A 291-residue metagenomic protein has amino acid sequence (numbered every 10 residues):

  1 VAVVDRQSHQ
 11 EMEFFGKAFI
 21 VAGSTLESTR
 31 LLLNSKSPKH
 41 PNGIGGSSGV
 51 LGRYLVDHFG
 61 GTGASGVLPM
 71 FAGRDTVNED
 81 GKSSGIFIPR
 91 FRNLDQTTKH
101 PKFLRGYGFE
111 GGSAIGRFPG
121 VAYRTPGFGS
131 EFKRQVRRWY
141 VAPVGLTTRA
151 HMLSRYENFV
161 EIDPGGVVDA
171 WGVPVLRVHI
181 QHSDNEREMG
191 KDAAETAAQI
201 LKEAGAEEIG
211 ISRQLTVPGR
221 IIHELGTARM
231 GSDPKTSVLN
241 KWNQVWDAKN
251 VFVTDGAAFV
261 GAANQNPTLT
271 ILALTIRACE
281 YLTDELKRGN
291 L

Functional and structural regions predicted by a protein language model:
A2-N78, D255, L274, E280-G289: Glycine-rich loop(s) and the adjacent beta-strand/alpha-helix scaffold that form part
M12, S35-K39, S47-Y54, R149-L291: C-terminal lid/capping helical subdomain adjacent to the catalytic/cofactor pocket in oxidative enzymes
L31-L32, S37-G43, D80-S83, F118-T125 (+4 more regions): Short linear motifs at secondary-structure transitions and domain/linker junctions
S48-L176, Q181-D184, I221-E224, W246 (+1 more regions): FAD cofactor-binding and catalytic pocket of flavoenzymes
